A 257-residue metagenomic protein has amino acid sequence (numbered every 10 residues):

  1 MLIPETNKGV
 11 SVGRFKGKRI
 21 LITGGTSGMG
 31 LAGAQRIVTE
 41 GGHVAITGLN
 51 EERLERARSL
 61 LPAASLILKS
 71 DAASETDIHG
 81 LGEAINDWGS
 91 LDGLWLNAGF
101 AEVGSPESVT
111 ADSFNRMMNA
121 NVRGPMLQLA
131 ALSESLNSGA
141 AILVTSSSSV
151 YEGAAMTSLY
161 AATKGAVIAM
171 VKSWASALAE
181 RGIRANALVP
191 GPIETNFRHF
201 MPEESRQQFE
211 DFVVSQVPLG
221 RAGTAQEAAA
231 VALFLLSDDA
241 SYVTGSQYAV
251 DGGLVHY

Functional and structural regions predicted by a protein language model:
L2-V10, L233, T244-Y257: Short C-terminal tail/terminal secondary-structure segment of NAD(P)H-dependent dehydrogenase/reductase domains
T26-S27: Conserved glycine-rich cofactor-binding loop
S105-P106, T110-M118, F209, V213: Substrate-binding pocket helix/loop in short-chain dehydrogenase/reductase
L129, T163, V171: Active-site helix of classical SDR
E134, S176-E180, S241: Alpha-helical segment proximal to the catalytic Tyr-Lys
S147: Residue(s) in the substrate-gating loop at a strand-loop-helix junction that position the organic substrate next
A187, Q208-D239, V243, V250-G252: C-terminal helical subdomain
